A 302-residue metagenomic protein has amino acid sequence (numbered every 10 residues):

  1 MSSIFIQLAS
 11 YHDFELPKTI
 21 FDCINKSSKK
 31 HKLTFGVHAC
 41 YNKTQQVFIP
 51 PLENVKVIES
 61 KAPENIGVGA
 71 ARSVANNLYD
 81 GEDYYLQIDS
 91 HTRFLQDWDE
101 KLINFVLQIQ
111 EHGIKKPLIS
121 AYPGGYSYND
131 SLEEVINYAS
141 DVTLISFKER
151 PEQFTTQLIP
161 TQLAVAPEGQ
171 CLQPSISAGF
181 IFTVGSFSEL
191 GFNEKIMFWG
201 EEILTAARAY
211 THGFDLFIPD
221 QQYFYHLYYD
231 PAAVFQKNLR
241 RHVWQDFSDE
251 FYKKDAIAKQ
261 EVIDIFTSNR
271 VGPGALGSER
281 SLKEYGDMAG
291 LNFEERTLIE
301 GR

Functional and structural regions predicted by a protein language model:
S2-N292: Catalytic cores of eukaryotic secretory-pathway lumenal/extracellular enzymes that build and remodel glycoconjugates
G301: Aromatic-residue-lined binding/catalytic grooves and analogous aromatic/hydrophobic interfacial grooves in multimeric
